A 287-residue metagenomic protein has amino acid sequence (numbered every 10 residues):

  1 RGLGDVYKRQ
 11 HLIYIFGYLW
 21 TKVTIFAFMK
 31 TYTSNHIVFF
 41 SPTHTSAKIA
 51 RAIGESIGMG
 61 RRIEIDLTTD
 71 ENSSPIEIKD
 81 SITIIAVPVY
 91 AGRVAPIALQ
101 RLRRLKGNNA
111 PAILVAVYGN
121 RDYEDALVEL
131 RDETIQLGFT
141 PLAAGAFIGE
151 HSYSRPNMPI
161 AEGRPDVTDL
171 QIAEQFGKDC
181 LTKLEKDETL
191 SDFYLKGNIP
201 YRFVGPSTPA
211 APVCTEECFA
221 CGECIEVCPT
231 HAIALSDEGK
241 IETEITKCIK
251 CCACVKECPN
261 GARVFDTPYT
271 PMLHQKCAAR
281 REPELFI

Functional and structural regions predicted by a protein language model:
R1-Y7: Short, small-residue-biased leader/transition segments that mark boundaries at the very start of proteins
K8, Y18-W20: Compositionally biased, low-complexity intrinsically disordered regions
Y14, T21-H36, S41-T68, S73-S207 (+1 more regions): FMN-binding flavodoxin-like domain, especially the glycine-rich phosphate-binding loop
T33, A210-P212, G239: Short amphipathic alpha-helical segments
D192-P229: A mid-sequence, solvent-exposed acidic-amphipathic segment
C214, F219-E244, A253-T270: Iron-sulfur cluster-binding cysteine motifs and their immediate structural context in ferredoxin-like electron-transfer
T243-P259, L273-I287: Short microdomains enriched in Cys/His and/or Lys/Arg
